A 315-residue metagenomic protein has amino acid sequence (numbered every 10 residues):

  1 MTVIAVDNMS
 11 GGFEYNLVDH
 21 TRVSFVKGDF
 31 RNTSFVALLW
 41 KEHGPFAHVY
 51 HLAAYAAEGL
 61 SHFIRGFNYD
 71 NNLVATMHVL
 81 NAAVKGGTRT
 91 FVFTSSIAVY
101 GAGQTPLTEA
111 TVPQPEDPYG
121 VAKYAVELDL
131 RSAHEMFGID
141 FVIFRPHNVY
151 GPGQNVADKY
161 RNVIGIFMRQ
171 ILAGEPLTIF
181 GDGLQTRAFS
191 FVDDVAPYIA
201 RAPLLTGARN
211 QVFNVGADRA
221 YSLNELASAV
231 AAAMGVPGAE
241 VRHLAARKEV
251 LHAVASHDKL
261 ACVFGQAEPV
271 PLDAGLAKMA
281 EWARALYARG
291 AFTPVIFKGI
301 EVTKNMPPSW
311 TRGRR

Functional and structural regions predicted by a protein language model:
M1-H147, W282, I300-K304, W310-R315: N-terminal Rossmann-like NAD(P)+-binding domain of SDR-like oxidoreductases, especially those catalyzing
G59, A83, H134, I171 (+2 more regions): Hydrophobic pocket-lining residues that define ligand/cofactor binding sites across diverse proteins
F67-Y69, E116-Y124, D158-G165, A188-F189 (+1 more regions): Short-chain dehydrogenase/reductase
V79, L130, F167, L260-A261: Structural element of the ATP-grasp superfamily
A102-G103, P152-Q154, K259: Short beta-loop-alpha junction of Rossmann-like oxidoreductase domains
A125, D129, A133, V163 (+3 more regions): Hydrophobic alpha-helix immediately C-terminal to the catalytic Tyr-X-X-X-Lys motif of short-chain
L172-R315: C-terminal substrate-binding subdomain of Rossmann-fold SDR/epimerase-dehydratase oxidoreductases
